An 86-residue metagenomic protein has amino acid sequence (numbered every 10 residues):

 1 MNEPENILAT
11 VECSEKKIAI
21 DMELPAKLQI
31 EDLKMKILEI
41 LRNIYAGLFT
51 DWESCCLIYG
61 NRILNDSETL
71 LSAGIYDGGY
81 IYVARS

Functional and structural regions predicted by a protein language model:
M1-S86: Ubiquitin system architectures
